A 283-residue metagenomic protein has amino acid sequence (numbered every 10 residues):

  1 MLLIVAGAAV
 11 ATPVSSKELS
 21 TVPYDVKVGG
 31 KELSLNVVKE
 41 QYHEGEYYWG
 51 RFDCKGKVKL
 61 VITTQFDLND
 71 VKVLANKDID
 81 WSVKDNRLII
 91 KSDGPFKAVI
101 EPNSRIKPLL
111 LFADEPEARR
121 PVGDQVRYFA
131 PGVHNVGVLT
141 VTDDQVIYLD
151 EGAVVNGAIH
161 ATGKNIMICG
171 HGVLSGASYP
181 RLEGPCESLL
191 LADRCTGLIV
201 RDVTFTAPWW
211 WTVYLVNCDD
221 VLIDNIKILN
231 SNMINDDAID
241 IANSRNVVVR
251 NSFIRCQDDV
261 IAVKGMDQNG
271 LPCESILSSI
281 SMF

Functional and structural regions predicted by a protein language model:
M1-A9: Bacterial N-terminal signal peptides
A8-F283: Extracellular/periplasmic carbohydrate-active domains that bind, remodel, or depolymerize complex polysaccharides
